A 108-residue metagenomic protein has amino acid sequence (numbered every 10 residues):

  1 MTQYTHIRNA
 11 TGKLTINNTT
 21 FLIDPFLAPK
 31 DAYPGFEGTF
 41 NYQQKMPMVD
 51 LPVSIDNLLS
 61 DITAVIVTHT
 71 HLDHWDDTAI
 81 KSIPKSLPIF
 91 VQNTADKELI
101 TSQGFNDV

Functional and structural regions predicted by a protein language model:
M1-T5: Extreme N-terminal starter segment of soluble prokaryotic enzymes
H6, F21-I23, I89-V91: A structural signal for short, well-ordered beta-strand segments and their strand-loop junctions that often border
N9-T11: Short hydrophobic/aromatic beta-strand or adjacent loop that forms the aromatic wall/cage of a ligand/substrate-binding
K13, P29, E98: Flexible, glycine-rich phosphate/dinucleotide-binding loops and adjacent beta-alpha linkers at cofactor/substrate
L14-N18: Active-site beta-strand termini and strand-to-loop segments that position acidic
T19-I66, T78-A79: Pre-active-site segment of Zn-dependent metallo-hydrolases
L51-V108: Active-site HxH/HxHxD metal-binding segment of metal-dependent hydrolases
